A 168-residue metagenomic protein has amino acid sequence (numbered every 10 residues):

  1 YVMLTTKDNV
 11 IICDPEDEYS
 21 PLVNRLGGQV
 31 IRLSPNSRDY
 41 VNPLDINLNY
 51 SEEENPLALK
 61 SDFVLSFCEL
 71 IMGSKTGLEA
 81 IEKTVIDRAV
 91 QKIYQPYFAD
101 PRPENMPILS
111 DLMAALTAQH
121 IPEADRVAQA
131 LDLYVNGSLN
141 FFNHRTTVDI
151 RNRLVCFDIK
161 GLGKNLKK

Functional and structural regions predicted by a protein language model:
Y1-C13, D17: P-loop NTPase nucleotide-binding module
V10-I12, Q29-R32: Conserved catalytic segments around the Walker B and adjacent sensor/switch elements of P-loop NTPase domains
D17-G28, P35, N42-K168: P-loop NTPase motor domains
